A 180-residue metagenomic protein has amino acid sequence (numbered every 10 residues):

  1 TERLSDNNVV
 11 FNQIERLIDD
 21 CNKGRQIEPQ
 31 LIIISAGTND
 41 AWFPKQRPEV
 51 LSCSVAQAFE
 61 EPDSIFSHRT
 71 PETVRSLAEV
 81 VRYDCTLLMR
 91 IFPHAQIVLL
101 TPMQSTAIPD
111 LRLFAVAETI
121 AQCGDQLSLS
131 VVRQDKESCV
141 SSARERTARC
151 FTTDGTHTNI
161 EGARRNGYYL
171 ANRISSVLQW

Functional and structural regions predicted by a protein language model:
T1-R75, E79, H157: Conserved SGNH/GDSL esterase-like catalytic core that processes O-acyl groups on lipids and polysaccharides
N12, R16, R69-E72, S76-Y83 (+6 more regions): Extracytoplasmic/secreted proteins, especially bacterial periplasmic and envelope-associated proteins
N22, L88-R90, L178: N-terminal cationic-hydrophobic initiation segments that often serve targeting/anchoring roles
R25-E28, P93, D125: Residue-level preference for short coil/turn positions at secondary-structure junctions
Q30-S35, Q96-T101, S130-R133: Structural recognition of the beta-strand scaffold that forms the well-ordered cores of secreted hydrolase catalytic
T38-N39, R82-A117: Active-site segments of SGNH/GDSL-like serine hydrolases that catalyze O-acetyl group transfer/hydrolysis on lipids
D63-I65, P93, I97-T101, R144-R146: A short alpha-helix capping/helix-coil boundary motif
M103-W180: Catalytic His-Asp segment of secreted/periplasmic serine-dependent ester chemistry enzymes
